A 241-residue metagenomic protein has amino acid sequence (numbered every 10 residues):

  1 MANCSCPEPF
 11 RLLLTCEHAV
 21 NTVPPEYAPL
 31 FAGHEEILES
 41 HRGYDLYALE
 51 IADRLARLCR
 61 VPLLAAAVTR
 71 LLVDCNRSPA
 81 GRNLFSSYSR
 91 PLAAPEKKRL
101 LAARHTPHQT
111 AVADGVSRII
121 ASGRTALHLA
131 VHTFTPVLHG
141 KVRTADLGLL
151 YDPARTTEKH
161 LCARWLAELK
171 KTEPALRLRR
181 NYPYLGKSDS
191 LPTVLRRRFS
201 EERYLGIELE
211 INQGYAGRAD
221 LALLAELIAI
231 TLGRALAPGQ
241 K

Functional and structural regions predicted by a protein language model:
M1-K241: N-terminal catalytic or cofactor-binding beta/alpha core of small enzyme domains
